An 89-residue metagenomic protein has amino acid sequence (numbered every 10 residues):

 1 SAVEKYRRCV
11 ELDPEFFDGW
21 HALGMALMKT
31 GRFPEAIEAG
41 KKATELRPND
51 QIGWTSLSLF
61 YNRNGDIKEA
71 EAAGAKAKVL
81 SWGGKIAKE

Functional and structural regions predicted by a protein language model:
S1-R7, T30-K42, N64-K76: Structural signature of tandem alpha-helical TPR/SEL1-like repeats, specifically the intra-repeat loop/turn
R8, G24-A26: Short active-site-proximal "capping" loops at secondary-structure junctions
L12, E45-L46, V79-L80, G84: Structural marker of alpha-solenoid helical repeat scaffolds
A72-E89: Short, Lys/Arg-rich amphipathic alpha-helical interaction segments that bind nucleic acids or acidic protein surfaces
